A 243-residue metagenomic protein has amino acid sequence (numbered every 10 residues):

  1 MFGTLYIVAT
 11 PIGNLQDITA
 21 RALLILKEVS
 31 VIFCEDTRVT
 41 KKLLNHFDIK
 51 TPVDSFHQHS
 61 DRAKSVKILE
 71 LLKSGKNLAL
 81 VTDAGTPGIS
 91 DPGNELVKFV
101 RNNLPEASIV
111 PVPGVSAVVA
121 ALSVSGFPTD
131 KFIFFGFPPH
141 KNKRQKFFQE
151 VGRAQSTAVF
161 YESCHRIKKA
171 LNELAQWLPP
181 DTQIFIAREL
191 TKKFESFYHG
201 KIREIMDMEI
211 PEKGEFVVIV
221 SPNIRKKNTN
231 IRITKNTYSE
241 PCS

Functional and structural regions predicted by a protein language model:
M1-Q58: Glycine-rich, flexible N-terminal cofactor/catalytic loop recognition
F2, N77, S156-S243: A contiguous loop/helix-start segment that scaffolds small-molecule binding in enzyme catalytic cores
L26-I32, E106-I109, T157-A158: Short active-site oxyanion
R38-T40, G85-T86, A117, R166 (+1 more regions): Alpha-helix capping/helix-boundary segments
D54-H57, S65-S116: Glycine/small-residue-rich loop that forms an oxyanion/phosphate-binding "nest" at active or ligand-binding sites
S55-R62, F137-K141: Conserved helicase motor
E95-A154: Class I SAM-dependent methyltransferase SAM-binding "motif I" and its flanking Rossmann-like core
